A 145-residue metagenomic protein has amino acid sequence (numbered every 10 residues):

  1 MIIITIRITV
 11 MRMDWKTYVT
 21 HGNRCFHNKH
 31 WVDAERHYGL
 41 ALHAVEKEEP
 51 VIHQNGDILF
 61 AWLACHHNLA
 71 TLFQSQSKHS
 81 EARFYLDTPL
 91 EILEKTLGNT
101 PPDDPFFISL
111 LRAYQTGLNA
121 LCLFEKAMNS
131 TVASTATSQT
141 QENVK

Functional and structural regions predicted by a protein language model:
I2-T9, K47-F60, K95-R112, K126 (+1 more regions): Acidic, Ser/Thr-rich low-complexity linear motifs
Y18, L59-W62, H66, L111-Y114 (+1 more regions): TPR repeat positional signature
Y18-V19, F26: Alpha-helical tetratricopeptide repeat
E35, G39-P50, T88-G98: Amphipathic alpha-helical segments of tetratricopeptide repeats
R112-K145: Terminal, low-structured helical/coil segments at or just beyond the last alpha-helical repeat
